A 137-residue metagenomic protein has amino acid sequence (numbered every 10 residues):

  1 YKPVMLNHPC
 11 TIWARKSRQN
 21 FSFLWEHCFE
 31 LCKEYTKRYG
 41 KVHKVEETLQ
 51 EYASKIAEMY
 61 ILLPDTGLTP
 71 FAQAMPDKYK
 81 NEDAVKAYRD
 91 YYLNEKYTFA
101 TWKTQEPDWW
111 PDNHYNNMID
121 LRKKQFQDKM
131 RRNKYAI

Functional and structural regions predicted by a protein language model:
Y1-N7, T11-I137: Sequence termini and other peripheral, non-core segments
